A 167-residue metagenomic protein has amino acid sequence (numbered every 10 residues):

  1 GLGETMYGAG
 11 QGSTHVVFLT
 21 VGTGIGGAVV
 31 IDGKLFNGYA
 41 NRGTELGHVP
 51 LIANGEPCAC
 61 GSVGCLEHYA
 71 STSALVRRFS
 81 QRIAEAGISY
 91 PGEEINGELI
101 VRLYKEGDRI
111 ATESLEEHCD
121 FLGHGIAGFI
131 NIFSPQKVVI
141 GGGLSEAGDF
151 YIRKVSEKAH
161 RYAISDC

Functional and structural regions predicted by a protein language model:
G1: Acidic/histidine-rich catalytic cores of soluble enzymes
T5-S13, V30, L35, P50-C167: ATP-binding/phosphotransfer module of carbohydrate and carboxylate kinases, centering on a glycine-rich
V17-G24, A28-V30: Short beta-strand segments
R42-E45: Structural signature of FAD isoalloxazine-binding scaffolds in flavoprotein oxidoreductases
